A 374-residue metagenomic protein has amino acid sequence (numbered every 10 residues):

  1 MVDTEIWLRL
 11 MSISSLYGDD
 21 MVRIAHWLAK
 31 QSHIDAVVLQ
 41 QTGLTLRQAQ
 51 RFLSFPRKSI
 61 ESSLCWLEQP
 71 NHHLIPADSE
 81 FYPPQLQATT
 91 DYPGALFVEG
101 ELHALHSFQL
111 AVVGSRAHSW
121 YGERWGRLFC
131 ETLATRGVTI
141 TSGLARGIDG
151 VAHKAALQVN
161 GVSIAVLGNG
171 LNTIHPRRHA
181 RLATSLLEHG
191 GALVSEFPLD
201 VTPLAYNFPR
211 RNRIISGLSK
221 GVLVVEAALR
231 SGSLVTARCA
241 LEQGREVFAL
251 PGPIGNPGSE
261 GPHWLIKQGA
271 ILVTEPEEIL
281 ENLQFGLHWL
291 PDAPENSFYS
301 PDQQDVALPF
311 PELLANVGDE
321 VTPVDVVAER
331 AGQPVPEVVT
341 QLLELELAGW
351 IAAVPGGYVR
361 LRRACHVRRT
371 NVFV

Functional and structural regions predicted by a protein language model:
M1-F81, V324, A348-G357, R362-A364 (+1 more regions): Short, small/acidic-rich helices and loops at N termini and domain boundaries of DNA replication/processing enzymes
M1-T4, L74-V374: Glycine-biased, small-residue-rich flexible motifs in mid-sequence functional cores and linkers
